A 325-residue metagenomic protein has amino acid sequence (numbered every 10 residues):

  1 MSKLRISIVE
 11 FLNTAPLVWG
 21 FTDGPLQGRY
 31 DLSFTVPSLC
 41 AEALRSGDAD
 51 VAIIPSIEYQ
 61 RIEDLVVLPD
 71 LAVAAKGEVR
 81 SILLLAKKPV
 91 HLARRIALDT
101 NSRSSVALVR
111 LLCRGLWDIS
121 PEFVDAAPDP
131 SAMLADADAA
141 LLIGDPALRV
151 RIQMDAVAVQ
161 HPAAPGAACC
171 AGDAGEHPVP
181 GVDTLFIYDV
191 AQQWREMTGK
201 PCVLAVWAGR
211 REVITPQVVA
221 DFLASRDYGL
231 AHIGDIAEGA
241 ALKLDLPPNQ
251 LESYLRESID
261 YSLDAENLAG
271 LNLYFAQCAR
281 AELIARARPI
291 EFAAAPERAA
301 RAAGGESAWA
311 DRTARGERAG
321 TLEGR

Functional and structural regions predicted by a protein language model:
S2-D23, F34, S81-M133, D145-R149 (+1 more regions): Bilobed "Venus flytrap"/periplasmic-binding protein-like clamshell domains and structurally analogous long
L12-N13, V36-P37, D48-Q60, L71 (+2 more regions): Beta->alpha turn/N-cap motifs
P25-A52: Extracytoplasmic small-molecule ligand-binding "clamshell" domains of the periplasmic binding protein/Venus flytrap
R45-I54, D118, A135-L142: Alpha-to-beta junction loops
P69-K88, E196-R211: Hydrophobic/proline-rich hinge and linker segments of small-molecule sensing/allosteric domains, predominantly
D125-G239: Pocket-lining segment of extracytoplasmic ligand-binding domains
E212-Q277: Secondary-structure end/capping motifs
N249-G305, W309, G316, G320-R325: Segments of small-molecule ligand-sensing domains
